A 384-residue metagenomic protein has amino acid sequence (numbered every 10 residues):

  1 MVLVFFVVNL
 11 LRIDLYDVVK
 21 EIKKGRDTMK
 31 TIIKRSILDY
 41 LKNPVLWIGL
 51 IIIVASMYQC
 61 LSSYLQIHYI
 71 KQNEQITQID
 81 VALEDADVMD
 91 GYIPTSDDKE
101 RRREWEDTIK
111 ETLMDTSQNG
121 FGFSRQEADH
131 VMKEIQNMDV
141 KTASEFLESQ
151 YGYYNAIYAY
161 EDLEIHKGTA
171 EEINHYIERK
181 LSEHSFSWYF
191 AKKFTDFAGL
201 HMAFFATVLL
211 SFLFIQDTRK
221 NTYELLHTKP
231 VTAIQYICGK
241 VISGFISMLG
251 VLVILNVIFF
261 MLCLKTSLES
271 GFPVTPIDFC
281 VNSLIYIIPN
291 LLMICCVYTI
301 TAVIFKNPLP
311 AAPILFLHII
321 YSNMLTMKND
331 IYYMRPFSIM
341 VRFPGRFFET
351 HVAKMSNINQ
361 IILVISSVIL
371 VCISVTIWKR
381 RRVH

Functional and structural regions predicted by a protein language model:
F5-T28: Short, Lys/Arg-enriched N-terminal segments with co-localized hydrophobic residues within the first ~10-30 amino acids
V18, S62-T112, T116, I177-F186 (+1 more regions): Terminal transmembrane helical anchor/hairpin motif
G25-I53, V383: Aromatic- and glycine-rich beta-strand/loop motifs that create alpha-glucan
D39, Q216, L264, V303 (+1 more regions): Transmembrane helix-loop junction
I52-R101, E145, Y154-V208, L213 (+1 more regions): Secretory targeting signals
L83-I157: N-terminal accessory alpha/beta regions
L210-K229: Transmembrane helix boundary and interhelical loop/hinge segments in multi-pass membrane proteins
T232-A233: Short coil/turn motifs that cap or connect alpha-helices
